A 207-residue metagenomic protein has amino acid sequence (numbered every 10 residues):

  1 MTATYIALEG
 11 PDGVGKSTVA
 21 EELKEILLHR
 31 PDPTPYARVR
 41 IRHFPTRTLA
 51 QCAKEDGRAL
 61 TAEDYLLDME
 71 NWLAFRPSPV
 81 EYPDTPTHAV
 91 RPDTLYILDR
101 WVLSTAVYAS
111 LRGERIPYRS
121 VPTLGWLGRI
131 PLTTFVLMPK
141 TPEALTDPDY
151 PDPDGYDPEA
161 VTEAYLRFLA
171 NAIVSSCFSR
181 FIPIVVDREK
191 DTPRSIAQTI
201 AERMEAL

Functional and structural regions predicted by a protein language model:
L8: Hydrophobic anchor at the beta1->P-loop junction of P-loop NTPases
P11: P-loop (Walker A) phosphate-binding loop of NTP-binding proteins
V14: ATP-binding Walker
S17: Walker A/P-loop
E21-S78: Conserved substrate/cofactor phosphate-moiety recognition/catalytic segment in nucleotide-dependent phosphotransferases
L60-G128: Glycine-rich phosphate-binding loop used to anchor ATP phosphates in small-molecule kinases, encompassing both
Y108-I173: A glycine- and Lys/Arg-enriched "phosphate-lid" helix/loop adjacent to the NTP-binding pocket of small-molecule kinases
Y150-L207: NTP-dependent small-molecule kinase module
